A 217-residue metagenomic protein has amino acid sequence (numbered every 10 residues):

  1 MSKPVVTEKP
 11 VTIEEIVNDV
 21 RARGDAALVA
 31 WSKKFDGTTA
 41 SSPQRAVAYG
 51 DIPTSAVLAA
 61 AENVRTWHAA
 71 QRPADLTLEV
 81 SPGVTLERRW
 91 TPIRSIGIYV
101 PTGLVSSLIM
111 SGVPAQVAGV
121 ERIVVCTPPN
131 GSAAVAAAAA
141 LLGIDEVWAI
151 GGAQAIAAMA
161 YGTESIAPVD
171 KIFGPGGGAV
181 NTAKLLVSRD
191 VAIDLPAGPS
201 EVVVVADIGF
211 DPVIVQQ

Functional and structural regions predicted by a protein language model:
M1, A134-V147: Active-site-proximal helix-loop elements at catalytic-domain edges
M1-R94: N-terminal Rossmann-like NAD(P)+-binding subdomain of aldehyde/semialdehyde dehydrogenases
V11, T91-R94, A118, L142 (+2 more regions): Structured loop/turn residues at beta-strand edges in well-structured enzyme cores
V20, A115, A138-A139, M159: Generic structural signal for hydrophobic
A26, T85, Y99, V105 (+2 more regions): Gly/Ser/Thr-rich beta-alpha loop segments that engage phosphate groups in nucleotides
L78-A138: Conserved small-residue-rich beta-alpha loop and adjacent elements that most often cradle the phosphate/pyrophosphate
G143-Q217: Conserved NAD(P)+-binding/catalytic subdomain of aldehyde/semialdehyde dehydrogenases
